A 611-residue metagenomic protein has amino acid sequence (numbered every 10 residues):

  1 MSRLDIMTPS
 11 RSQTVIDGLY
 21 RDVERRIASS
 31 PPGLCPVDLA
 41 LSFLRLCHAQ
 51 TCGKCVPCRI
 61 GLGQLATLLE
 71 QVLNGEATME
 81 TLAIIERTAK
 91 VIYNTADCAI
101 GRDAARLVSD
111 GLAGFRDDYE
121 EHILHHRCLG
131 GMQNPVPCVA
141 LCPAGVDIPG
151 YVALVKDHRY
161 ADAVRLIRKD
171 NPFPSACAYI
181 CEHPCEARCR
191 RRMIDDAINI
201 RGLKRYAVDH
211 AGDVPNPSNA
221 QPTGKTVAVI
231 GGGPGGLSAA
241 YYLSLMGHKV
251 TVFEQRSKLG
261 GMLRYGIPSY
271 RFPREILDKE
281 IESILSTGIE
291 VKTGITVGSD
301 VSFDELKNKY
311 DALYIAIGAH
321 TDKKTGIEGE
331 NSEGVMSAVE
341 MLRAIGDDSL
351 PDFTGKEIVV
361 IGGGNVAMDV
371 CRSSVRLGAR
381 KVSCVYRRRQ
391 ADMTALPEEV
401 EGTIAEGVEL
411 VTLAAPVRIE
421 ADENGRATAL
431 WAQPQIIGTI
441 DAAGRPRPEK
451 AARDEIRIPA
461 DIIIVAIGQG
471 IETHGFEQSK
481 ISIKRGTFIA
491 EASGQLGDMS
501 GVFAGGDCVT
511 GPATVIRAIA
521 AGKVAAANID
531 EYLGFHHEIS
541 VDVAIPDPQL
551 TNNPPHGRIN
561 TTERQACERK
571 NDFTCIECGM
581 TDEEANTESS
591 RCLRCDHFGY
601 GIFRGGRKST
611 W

Functional and structural regions predicted by a protein language model:
M1-G130: Redox cofactor-anchoring modules in respiratory/redox and cofactor-processing assemblies
R45-T67, K90-L107, G130-G150, P172-M193 (+1 more regions): Local cysteine-cluster metal-coordination motifs and their immediate loop/turn environment, predominantly Fe-S cluster
C128-L129, P137, E401-G402, A414-A421 (+3 more regions): Mid-to-C-terminal Rossmann-like scaffold of FAD/NAD(P)H-dependent oxidoreductases
Y206-A220, K279-S299, D322-L377, I483-M499: Glycine-rich dinucleotide-binding loop and its adjacent helix/turn
K225-T251, A367-V375: N-terminal Rossmann-like FAD-binding beta1-loop-alpha1 element of flavoenzymes
K249-V252, R256-T287, V291, I345 (+2 more regions): Rossmann-like dinucleotide-binding cores of NAD(P)H-dependent redox enzymes
N331-K356, E423, I440-P512, L550-P554: FAD-site-proximal beta/loop scaffold in flavoenzymes
V370, C508-H536: A conserved FAD-binding loop/helix module that cradles the flavin
